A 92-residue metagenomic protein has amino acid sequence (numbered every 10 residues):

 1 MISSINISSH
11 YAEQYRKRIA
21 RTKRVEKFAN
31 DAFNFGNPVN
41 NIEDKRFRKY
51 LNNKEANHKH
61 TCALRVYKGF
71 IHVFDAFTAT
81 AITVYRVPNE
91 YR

Functional and structural regions predicted by a protein language model:
M1-R92: Ribonuclease/tRNase effector modules and their secretory precursors
